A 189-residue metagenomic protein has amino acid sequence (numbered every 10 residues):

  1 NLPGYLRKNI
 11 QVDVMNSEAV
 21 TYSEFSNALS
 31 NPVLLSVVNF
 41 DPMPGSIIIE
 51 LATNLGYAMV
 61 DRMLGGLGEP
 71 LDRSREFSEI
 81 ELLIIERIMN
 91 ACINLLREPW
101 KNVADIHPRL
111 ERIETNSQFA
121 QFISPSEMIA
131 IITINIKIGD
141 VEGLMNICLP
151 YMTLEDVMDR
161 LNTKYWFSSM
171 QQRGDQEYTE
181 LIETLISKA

Functional and structural regions predicted by a protein language model:
N1-A189: N-terminal auxiliary interaction/assembly segments of multi-subunit proteins
